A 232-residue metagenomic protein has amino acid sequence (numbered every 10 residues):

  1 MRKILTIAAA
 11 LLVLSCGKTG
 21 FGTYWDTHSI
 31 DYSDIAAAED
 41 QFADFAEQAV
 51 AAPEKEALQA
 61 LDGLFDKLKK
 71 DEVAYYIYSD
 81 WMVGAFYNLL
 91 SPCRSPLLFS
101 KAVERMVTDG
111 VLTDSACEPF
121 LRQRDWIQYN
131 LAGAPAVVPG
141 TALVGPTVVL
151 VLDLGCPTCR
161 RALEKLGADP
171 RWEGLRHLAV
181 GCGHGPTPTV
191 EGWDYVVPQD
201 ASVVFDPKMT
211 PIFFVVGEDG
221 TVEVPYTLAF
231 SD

Functional and structural regions predicted by a protein language model:
L5-C16: Hydrophobic h-region of N-terminal signal peptides that target proteins for export in Gram-negative bacteria
C16-V138: Oxidative protein folding and maturation machinery
F86-Y87, G155-T158, H184-G185: Short acidic, S/G/P-rich loop/turn micro-motifs used as interaction or catalytic elements
P139-P170, L175-V180: Short active-site neighborhood of thiol/selenol oxidoreductases, capturing the structured segment around
G174-D200: Thiol-based oxidoreductase modules, predominantly thioredoxin-like and allied folds used for disulfide exchange
V204-K208: Short loop/turn motifs at secondary-structure junctions and domain boundaries
T210-D232: Non-catalytic, surface beta->alpha helical segment in thiol-disulfide oxidoreductase systems
